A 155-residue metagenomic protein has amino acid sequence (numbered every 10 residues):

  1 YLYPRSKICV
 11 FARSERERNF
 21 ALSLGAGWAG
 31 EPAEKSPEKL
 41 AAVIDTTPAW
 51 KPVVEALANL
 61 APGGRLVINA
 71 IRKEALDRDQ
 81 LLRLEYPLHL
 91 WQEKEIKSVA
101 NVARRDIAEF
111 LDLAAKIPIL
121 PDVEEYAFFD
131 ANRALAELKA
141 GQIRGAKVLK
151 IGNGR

Functional and structural regions predicted by a protein language model:
Y1-P37: Mid-domain Rossmann-like dinucleotide-binding core that forms the NAD(H)/NADP(H) cofactor-binding site
S6, A12-R13, P37, V67 (+3 more regions): C-terminal capping/lid region of NAD(P)-dependent oxidoreductase domains
F11-S14, T46, A70, A100: N-terminal Rossmann-fold cofactor-binding loop
R18-S23, L111, A115, K139: Class I S-adenosyl-L-methionine
L24, E38, A42, G141: Structured loop/turn residues at beta-strand edges in well-structured enzyme cores
L40-T46, G64-R65: Short SAM/SAH-binding signature in class I
P48, A127-D130: Short loop/turn segments at beta->alpha junctions
W50-D122, I151-R155: Glycine-rich phosphate-binding loop and adjacent beta-alpha segment of Rossmann(oid) nucleotide-cofactor-binding
